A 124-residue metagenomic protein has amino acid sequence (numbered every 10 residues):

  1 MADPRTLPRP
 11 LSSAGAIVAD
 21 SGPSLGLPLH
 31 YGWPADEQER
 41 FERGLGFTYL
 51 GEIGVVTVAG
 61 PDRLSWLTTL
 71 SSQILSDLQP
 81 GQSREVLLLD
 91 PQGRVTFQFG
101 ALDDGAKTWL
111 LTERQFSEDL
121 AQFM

Functional and structural regions predicted by a protein language model:
M1-M124: Basic, glycine/lysine-rich polyanion-binding surfaces/domains
